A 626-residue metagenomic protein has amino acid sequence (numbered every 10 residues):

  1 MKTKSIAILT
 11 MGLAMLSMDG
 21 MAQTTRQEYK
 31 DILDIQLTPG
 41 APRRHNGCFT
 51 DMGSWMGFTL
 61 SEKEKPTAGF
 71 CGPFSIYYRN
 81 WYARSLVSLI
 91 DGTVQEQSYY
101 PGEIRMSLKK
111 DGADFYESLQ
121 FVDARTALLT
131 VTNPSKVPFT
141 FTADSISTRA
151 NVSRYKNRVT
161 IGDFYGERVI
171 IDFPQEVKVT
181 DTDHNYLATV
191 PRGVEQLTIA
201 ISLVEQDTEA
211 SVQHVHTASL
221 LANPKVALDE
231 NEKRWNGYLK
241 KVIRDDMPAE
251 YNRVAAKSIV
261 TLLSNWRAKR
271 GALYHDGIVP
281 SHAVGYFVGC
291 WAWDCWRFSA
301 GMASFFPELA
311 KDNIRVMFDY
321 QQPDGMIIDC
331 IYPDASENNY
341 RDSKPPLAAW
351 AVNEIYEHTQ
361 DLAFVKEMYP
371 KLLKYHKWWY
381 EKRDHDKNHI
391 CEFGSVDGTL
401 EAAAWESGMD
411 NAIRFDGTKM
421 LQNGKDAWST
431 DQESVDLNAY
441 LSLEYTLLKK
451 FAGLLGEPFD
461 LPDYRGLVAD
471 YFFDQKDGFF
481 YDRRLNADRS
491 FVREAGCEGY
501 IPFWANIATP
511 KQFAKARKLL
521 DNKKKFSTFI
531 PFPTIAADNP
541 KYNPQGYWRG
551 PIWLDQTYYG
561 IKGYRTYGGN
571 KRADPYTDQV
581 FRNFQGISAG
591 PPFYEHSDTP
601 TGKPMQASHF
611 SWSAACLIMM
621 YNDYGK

Functional and structural regions predicted by a protein language model:
K2, G12, D19-E250, T566 (+2 more regions): Terminal accessory carbohydrate-recognition/targeting modules of carbohydrate-active enzymes
Y116-S118, D324-P346, W350-F364, P604-A607: Aromatic/His-enriched, Gly/Pro-containing loop or helix-boundary segments that lie immediately adjacent to catalytic
Q213-R234, E250-K257, F306-D319, L362-Y380 (+3 more regions): Extended, well-ordered alpha-helical scaffold segments
D245-G289, D312-N338, K387-E433, G466-I552 (+1 more regions): Extended glycan-interaction surfaces of carbohydrate-active proteins
V288-Y320, E498-P510, T557-N570, T577-V580: Alpha-helical support elements that line or immediately flank enzyme active sites and cofactor-binding pockets
G301, A351-I355, E444, F451 (+3 more regions): Core register positions within helices of long alpha-helical scaffolds
A349-V352, N438, Y445, T557: TPR repeat positional signature
